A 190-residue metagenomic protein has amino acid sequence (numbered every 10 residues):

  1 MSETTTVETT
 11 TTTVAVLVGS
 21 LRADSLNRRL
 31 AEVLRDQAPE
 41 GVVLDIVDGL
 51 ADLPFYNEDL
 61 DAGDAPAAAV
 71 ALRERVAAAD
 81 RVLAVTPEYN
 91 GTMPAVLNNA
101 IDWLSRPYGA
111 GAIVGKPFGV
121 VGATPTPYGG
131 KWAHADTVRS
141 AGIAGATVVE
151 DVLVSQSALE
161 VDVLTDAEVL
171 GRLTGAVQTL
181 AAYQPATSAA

Functional and structural regions predicted by a protein language model:
S2-T6, T10, T147-A190: Glycine-rich phosphate/pyrophosphate-binding loop and the adjoining helix
T9-V42: N-terminal beta1-alpha1 ligand-phosphate binding loop
V14, N27, A31, L53 (+5 more regions): A general structural signal for well-ordered alpha-helical segments in protein cores
L21-R22, A51, L60, Y108 (+1 more regions): Short, glycine/serine-rich, charged loops/turns that create anion-binding and catalytic segments at active sites
G41-A51, F55, T147-Q156: Short beta-strand elements in bilobed, periplasmic/extracellular small-molecule ligand-binding domains
G49-P66, E160-V163: N-terminal beta-loop-helix "entrance" segment that forms/cooperates in small-molecule cofactor or anionic ligand
D64-A144: Helix-loop-strand module that forms the ligand-binding subsite of alpha/beta enzymes
